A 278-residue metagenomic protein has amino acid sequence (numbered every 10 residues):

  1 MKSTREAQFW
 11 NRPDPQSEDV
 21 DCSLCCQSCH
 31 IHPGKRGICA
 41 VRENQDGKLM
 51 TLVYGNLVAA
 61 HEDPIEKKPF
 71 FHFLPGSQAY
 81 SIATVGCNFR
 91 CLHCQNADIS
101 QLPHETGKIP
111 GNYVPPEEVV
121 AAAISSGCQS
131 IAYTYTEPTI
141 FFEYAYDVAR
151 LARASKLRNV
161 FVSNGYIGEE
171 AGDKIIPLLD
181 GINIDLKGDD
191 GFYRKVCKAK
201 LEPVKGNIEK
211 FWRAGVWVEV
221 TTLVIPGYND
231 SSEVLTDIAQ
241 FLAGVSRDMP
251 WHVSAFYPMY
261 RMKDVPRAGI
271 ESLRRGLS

Functional and structural regions predicted by a protein language model:
M1-P33, S232-S278: Auxiliary Fe-S-binding modules of radical SAM enzymes
M1-T84, A97-Q101: N-terminal [4Fe-4S]-dependent radical SAM core
G37, F89, G191: Glycine-centered loop/turn positions within well-structured domains that cap or flank conserved ligand/cofactor-binding
K68-A79, F89, E143-Y146, R150: Short flanking/linker segments adjacent to small metal-binding domains or redox-active Cys/His motifs
L74-S81, N88, V119-A123, S130: Iron-sulfur-cluster electron-transfer modules
C91-Q95: The canonical Cys-X-X-Cys-His
I99-N112, A154: A short alpha->loop->secondary-structure connector
Y113-A268: Conserved AdoMet/S-adenosylmethionine-binding subsite of the radical SAM
